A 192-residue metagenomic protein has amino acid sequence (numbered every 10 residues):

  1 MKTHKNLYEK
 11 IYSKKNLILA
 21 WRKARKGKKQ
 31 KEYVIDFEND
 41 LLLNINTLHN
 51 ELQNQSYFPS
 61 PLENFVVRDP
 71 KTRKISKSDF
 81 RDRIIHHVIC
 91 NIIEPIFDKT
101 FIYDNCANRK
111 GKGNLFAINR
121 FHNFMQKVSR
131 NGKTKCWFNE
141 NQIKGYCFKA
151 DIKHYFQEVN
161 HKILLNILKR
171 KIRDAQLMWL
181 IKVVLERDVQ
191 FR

Functional and structural regions predicted by a protein language model:
M1-N46: Non-catalytic, polymerase-adjacent accessory regions of viral genome-replication enzymes
I11-G27, P59-N64, C90-F97, N139 (+1 more regions): Short, compositionally biased low-complexity segments
G27-D36, S60-H87, T100-G113, D188-R192: Short, conserved non-catalytic motifs in the polymerase core
E38-P61: Amphipathic alpha-helical blocks
N44, E51, F124, V128-R192: Conserved polymerase palm-domain catalytic core
I85-H86, C90, I118, L165 (+2 more regions): Hydrophobic face of alpha-helices
H86, C90, E94, G111-N119 (+3 more regions): Well-ordered mid-protein domain cores that form the structural environment of catalytic cofactors
